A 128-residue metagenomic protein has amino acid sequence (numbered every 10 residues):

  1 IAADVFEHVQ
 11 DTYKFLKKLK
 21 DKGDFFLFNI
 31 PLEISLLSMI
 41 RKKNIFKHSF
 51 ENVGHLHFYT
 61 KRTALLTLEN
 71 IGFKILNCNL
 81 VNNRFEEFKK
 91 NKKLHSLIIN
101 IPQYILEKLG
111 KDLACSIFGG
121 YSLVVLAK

Functional and structural regions predicted by a protein language model:
I1-I40, F58-L68, F73, G119-K128: Conserved SAM-binding loop
A2, K47-E51, L109-G110: A near-ubiquitous, low-amplitude feature marking generic local secondary-structure context
F25-L27, F50-H55, I99-I105: Glycine-rich loops and low-complexity Gly/Arg-rich segments that provide flexible linkers or classic glycine-based
L37-K43, S49-F50: Acceptor/aglycone-binding surface of glycosyltransferases and processive sugar-polymer synthases
R41-I45, N77-K128: A C-terminal cap/extension of S-adenosyl-L-methionine-dependent methyltransferases that defines the acceptor-substrate
F46-T63: Acceptor-substrate binding/catalytic loop of class I
E51-N52, L66, L97, A114: Short linear sequence motifs
